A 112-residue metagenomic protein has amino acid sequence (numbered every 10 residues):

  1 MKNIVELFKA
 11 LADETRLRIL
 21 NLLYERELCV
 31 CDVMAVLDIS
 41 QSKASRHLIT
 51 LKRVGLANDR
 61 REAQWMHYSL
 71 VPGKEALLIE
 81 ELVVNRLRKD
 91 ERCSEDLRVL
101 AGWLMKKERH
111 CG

Functional and structural regions predicted by a protein language model:
M1-K2, S94: Amphipathic alpha-helical repeat elements characteristic of tetratricopeptide repeat
K2-K43, W65-E75: N-terminal helix-turn-helix DNA-binding core of bacterial DNA-binding proteins
K9, R18-N21, K52, N58 (+1 more regions): A cross-family signal for key residues in well-ordered alpha-helices that form functional helical elements
A35, K52-R53: Alpha-helical residues within the helix-turn-helix
L48-I49: Short, hydrophobic-biased segments on the C-terminal half of alpha helices that form "recognition helices"
R53-E62, S69: Beta-hairpin "wing" of winged helix-turn-helix
K74-G112: Amphipathic alpha-helical dimerization/coiled-coil segments that flank or bridge DNA-binding/regulatory modules
